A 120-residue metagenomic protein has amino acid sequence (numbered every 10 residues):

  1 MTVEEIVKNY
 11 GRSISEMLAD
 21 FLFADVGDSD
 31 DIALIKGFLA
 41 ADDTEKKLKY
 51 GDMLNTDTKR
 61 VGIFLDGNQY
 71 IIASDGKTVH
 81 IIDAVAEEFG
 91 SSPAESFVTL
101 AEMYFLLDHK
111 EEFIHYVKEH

Functional and structural regions predicted by a protein language model:
M1-I63: Negatively charged, low-complexity tracts enriched in Asp/Glu with abundant Ser/Thr
L48-D108: Amphipathic protein-protein interaction modules
H115-H120: Short acidic DE-rich linear segments
